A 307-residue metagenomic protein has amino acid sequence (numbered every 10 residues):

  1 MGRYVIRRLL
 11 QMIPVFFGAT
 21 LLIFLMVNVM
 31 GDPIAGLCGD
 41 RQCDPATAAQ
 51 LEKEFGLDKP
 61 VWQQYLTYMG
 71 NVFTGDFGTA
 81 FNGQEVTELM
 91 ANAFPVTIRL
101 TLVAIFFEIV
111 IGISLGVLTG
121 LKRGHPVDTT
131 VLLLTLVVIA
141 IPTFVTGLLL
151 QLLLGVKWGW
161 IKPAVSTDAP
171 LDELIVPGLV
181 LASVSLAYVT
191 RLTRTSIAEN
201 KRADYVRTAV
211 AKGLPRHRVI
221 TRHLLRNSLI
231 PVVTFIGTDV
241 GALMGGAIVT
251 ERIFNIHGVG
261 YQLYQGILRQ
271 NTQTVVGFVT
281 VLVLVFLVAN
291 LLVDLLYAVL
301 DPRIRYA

Functional and structural regions predicted by a protein language model:
G2-Y4, N92-V127, T143, T167-A307: Alpha-helical transmembrane segments of integral membrane proteins, especially multi-pass inner/plasma-membrane
I6-V15: N-terminal signal-anchor/signal peptide hydrophobic helix marking the start of the first transmembrane segment
M12, T20, C43, I109 (+5 more regions): Residue-level recognition of pore/gate-forming positions within transmembrane alpha-helices of multi-pass
V15, K122-V137, I141-T143: Small-residue-rich alpha-helical segments with characteristic i,i+4
V15-L66, W158-V176: Hydrophobic alpha-helical transmembrane segments of membrane transport/permease proteins and related membrane-embedded
L22-M30, G56, G70, L133-K162 (+2 more regions): Membrane-water interface segments at the C-terminal ends of transmembrane alpha-helices in multi-pass inner-membrane
E52-W62, D76-G83, T87, P163-L171 (+1 more regions): Membrane-interfacial helix-loop-helix junctions in multi-pass membrane proteins
L57-I113: An internal, D/E-rich "acidic patch" concept
